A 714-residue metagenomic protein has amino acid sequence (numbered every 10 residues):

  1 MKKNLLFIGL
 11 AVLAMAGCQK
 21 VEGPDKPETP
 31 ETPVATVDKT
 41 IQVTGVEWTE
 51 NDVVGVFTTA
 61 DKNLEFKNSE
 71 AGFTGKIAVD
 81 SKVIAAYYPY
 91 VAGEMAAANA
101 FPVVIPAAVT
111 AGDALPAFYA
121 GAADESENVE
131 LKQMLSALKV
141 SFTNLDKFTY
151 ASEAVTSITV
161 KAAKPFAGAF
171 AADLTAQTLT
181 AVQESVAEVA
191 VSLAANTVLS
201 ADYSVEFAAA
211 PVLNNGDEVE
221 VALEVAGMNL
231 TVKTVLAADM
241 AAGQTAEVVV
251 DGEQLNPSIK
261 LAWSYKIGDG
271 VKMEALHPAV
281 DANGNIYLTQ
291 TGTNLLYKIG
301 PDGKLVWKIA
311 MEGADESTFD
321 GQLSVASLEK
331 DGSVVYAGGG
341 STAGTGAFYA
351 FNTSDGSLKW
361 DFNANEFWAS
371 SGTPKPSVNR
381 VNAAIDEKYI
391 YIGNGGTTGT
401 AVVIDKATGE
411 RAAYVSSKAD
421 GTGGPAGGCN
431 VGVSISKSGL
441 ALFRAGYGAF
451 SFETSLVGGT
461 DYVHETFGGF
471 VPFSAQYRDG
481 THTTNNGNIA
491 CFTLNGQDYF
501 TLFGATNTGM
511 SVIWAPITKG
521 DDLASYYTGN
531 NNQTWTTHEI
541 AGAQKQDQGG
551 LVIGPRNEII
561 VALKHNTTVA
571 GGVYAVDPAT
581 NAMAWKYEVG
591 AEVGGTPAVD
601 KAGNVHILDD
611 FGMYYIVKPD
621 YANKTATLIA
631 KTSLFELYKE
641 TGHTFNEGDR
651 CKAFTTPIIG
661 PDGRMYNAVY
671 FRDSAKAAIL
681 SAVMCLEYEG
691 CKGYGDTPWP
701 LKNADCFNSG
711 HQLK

Functional and structural regions predicted by a protein language model:
L5-L13: Sec-dependent N-terminal signal peptides
M15-G17: C-terminal motif of bacterial Sec signal peptides marking the signal peptidase cleavage site
Q19-E22: Bacterial signal peptide processing site
P24-S152, V198-E206, T234, D239-Q254: Short, low-hydrophobicity acidic/polar segments
F57-N63, A163-F166, A226-M228, P301: Change "in extracellular beta-sheet-rich domains … of secreted and cell-surface proteins" to "in beta-sheet-rich domains
S81-G93, N214-G227: A short, solvent-exposed beta-strand micro-motif common in secreted/extracellular proteins
L138-A201: Short helix-loop boundary/capping segments
L255-K714: Secretory-pathway ectodomains
